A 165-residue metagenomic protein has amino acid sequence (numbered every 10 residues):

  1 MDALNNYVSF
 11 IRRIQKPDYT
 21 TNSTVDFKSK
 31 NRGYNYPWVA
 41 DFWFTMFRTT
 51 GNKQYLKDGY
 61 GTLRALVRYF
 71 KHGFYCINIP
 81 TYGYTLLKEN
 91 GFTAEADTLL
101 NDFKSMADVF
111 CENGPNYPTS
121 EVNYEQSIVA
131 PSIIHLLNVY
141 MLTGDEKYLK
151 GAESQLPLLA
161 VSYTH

Functional and structural regions predicted by a protein language model:
M1-D2, W38-N52, R68-Y69, N78-A96 (+1 more regions): Well-ordered alpha-helical scaffold segments within catalytic/enzyme domains
D2-T20, K53-G73, E95-T119, E146-Y163: Long, well-ordered core segments of solenoidal/helical folds
D2-Y36, A40-T50: Alpha-solenoid helical-repeat scaffolds
N5-N6, N22, N31, N35 (+7 more regions): Detector for Asparagine
F27, S120-E121: A ubiquitous short alpha-helical element
R32, H72-C76, E121-V129: Helix-start/N-cap signature of alpha-helical segments
I133, T164-H165: Conserved small/polar residues in nucleotide/adenosyl-binding loops
